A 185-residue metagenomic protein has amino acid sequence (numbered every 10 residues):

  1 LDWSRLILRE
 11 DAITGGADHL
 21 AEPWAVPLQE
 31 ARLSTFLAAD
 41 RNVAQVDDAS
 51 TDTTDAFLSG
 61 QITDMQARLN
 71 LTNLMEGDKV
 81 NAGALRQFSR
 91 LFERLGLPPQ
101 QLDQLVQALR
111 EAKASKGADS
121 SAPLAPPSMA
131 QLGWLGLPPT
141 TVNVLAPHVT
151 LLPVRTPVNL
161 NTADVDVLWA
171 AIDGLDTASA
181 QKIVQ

Functional and structural regions predicted by a protein language model:
L1-Q185: Compositionally biased linear targeting/interaction segments
